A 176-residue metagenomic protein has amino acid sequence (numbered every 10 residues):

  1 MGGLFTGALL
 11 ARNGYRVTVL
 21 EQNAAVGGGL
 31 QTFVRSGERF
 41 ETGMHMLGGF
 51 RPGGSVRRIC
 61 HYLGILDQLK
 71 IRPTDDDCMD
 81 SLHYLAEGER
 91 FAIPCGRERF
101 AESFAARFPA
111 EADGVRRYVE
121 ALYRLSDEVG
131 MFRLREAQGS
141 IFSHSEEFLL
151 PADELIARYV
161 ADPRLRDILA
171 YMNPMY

Functional and structural regions predicted by a protein language model:
M1-A121: N-terminal glycine-rich phosphate/pyrophosphate-binding loop and immediately adjacent elements
A86-Y176: Rossmann-like flavin
